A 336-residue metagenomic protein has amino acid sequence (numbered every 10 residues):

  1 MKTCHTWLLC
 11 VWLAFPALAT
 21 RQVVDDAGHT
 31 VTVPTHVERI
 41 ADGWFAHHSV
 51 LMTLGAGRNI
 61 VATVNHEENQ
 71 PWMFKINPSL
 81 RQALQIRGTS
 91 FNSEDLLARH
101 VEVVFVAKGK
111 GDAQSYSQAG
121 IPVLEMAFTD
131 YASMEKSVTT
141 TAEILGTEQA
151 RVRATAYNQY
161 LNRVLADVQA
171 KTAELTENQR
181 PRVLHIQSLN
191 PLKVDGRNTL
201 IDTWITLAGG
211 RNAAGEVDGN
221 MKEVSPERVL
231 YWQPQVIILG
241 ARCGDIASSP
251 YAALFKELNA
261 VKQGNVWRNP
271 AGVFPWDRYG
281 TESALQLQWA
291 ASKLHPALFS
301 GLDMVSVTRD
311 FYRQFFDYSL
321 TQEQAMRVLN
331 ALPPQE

Functional and structural regions predicted by a protein language model:
M1-L8: Bacterial N-terminal signal peptides that target proteins for export
L9-L13: Hydrophobic helical h-region of N-terminal Sec-dependent signal peptides in bacterial secretory/periplasmic proteins
A14-L18: N-terminal signal peptide c-region/cleavage motif recognized by signal peptidases
V23, T30, D112-K193, A214-E216 (+1 more regions): Extracytoplasmic substrate-binding proteins
A41-R99, V103-G109, A213: A short, structured surface patch at a secondary-structure boundary
Q85-G88, N92-V106, I121, S225-R242: Proline-aspartate-enriched helix->loop->beta-strand connector
V194-N220: Alpha-helical, coiled-coil/dimerization segments enriched in small aliphatic residues
A214-R268: A contiguous binding-surface segment within folded domains or other stable secondary-structure elements
